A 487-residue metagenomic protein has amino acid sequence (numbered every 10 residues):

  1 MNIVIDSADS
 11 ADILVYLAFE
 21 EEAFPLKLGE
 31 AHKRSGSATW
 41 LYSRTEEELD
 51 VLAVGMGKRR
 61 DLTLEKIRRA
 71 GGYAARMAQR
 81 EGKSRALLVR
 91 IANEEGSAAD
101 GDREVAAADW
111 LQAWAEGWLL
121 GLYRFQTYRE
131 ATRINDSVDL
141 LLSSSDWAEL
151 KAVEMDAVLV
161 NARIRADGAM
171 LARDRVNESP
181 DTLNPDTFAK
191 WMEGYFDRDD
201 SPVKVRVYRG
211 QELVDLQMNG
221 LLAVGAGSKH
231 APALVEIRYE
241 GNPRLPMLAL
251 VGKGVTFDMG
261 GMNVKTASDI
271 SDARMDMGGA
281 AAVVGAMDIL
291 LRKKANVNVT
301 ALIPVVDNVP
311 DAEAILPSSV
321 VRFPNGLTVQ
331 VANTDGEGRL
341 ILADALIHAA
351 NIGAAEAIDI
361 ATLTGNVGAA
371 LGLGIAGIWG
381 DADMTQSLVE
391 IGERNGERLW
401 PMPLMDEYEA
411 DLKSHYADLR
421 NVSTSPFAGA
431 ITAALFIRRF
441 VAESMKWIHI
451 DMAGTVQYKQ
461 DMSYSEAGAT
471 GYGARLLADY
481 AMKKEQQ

Functional and structural regions predicted by a protein language model:
M1-G254: Short amphipathic alpha-helical segment within the helicase RecA-like ATPase core that mediates nucleic-acid
F188-Q487: A generic structural signal for tightly packed, nonpolar segments enriched in small/aliphatic residues
